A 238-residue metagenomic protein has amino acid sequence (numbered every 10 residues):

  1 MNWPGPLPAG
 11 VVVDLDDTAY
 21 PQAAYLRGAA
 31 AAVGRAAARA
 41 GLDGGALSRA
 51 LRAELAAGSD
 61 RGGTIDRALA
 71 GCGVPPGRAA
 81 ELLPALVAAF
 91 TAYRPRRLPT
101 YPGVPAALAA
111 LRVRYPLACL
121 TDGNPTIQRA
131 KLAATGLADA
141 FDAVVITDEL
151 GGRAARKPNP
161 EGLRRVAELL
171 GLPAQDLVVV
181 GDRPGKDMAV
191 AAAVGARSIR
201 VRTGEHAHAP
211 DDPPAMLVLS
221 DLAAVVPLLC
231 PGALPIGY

Functional and structural regions predicted by a protein language model:
M1-A9, A109, N124-Y238: Asp-based, Mg2+/Mn2+-dependent phosphohydrolase catalytic module
M1-R49: Active-site neighborhood of HAD-like aspartate-dependent phosphohydrolases
V13-D16, T121, G181-D182: Active-site flanking residues adjacent to catalytic metal/cofactor-binding acidic residues
L26-R35, R61-D66, A70, P125 (+1 more regions): An amphipathic alpha-helix signature
A53-A92: A metal-dependent, Asp-based hydrolase signature
R61, T100, N159: Conserved donor sugar-nucleotide recognition element shared by glycan-biosynthetic enzymes
L82-A89, Y93-P99, V104-T135, F141-L150: Substrate-recognition element of Asp-dependent hydrolases with the DxDx(T/V) motif
